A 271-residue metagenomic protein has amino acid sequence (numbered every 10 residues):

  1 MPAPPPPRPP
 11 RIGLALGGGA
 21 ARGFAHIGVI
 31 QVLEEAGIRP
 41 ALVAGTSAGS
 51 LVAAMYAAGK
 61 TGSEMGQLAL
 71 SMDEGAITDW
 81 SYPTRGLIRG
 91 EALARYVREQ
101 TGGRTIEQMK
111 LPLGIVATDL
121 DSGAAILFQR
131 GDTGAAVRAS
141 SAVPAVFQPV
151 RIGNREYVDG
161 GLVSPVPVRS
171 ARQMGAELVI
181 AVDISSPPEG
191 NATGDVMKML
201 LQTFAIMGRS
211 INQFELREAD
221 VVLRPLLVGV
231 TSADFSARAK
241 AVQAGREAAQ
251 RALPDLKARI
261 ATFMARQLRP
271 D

Functional and structural regions predicted by a protein language model:
M1-A44, M55-D271: Patatin-like phospholipase
G45, G49: Gly/Ala-rich beta-loop-alpha elbow adjacent to hydrolase catalytic centers
